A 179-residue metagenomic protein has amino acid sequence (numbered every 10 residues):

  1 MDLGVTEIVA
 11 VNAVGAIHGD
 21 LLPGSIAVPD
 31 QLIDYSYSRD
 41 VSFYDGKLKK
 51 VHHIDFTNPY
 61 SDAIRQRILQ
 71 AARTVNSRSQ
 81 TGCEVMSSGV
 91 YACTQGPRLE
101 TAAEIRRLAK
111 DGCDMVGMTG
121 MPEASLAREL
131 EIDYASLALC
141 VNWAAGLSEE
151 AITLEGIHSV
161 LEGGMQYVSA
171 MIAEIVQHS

Functional and structural regions predicted by a protein language model:
M1-W143, E155-S179: Glycine-rich phosphate- or other oxyanion-binding loops that anchor nucleotides, phosphorylated ligands
